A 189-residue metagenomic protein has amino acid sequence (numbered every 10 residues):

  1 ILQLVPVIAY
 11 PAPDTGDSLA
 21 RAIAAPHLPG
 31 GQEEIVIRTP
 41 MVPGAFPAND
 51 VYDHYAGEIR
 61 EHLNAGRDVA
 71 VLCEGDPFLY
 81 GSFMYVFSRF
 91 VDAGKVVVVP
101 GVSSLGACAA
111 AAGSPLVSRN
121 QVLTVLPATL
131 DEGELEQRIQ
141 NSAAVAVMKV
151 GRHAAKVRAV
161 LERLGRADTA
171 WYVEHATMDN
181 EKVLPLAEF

Functional and structural regions predicted by a protein language model:
Q3, H62-N64, V71, P115-R119 (+3 more regions): Solvent-exposed alpha-helices and their adjacent loops that cap or buttress functional pockets in soluble metabolic
Q3-K95: Class I S-adenosyl-L-methionine
Q3-L4, A25-P29, V86-R89, G113 (+2 more regions): Short, solvent-exposed amphipathic alpha-helical segments in soluble enzyme and RNA/protein-processing domains
Y10, V36-I37, V71-C73, V98-G101 (+3 more regions): General beta-strand structural signal in soluble alpha/beta enzymes
T15-D17, V42, S103-A107, A154-A155 (+1 more regions): Short gly/pro/ser/thr-enriched loop/turn and capping motifs at secondary-structure boundaries
P47-G57, A111-S114, R138-N141, V183-F189: Short, surface-exposed amphipathic charged segments that create phosphate/polyanion-binding patches used for binding
A65, G75-N141: Class I SAM-dependent methyltransferase SAM-binding "motif I" and its flanking Rossmann-like core
R67, I139-F189: A contiguous loop/helix-start segment that scaffolds small-molecule binding in enzyme catalytic cores
